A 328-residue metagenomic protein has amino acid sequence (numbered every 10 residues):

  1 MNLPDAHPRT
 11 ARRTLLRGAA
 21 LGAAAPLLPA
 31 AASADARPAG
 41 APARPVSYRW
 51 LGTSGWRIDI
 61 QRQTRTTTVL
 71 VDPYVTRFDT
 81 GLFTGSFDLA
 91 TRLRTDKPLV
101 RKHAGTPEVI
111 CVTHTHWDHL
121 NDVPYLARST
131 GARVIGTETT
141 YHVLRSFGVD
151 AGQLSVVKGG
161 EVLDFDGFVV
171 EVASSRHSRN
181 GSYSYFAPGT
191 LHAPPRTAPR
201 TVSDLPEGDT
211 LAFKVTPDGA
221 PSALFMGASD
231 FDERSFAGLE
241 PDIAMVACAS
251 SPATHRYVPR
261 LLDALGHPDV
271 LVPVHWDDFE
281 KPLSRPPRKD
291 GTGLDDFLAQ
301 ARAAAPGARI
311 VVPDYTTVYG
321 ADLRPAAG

Functional and structural regions predicted by a protein language model:
M1-T10: N-terminal secretory signal peptides
T10-A24: N-terminal export leaders
A30-G55: C-terminal segment of N-terminal export signals and the immediately downstream linker at the start of the mature
S54, F78, T115-L120, Y141-V143 (+6 more regions): Active-site environment of divalent metal-dependent phosphoester hydrolases
Q61-V112, H116, N121-Y125, N180 (+2 more regions): Pre-active-site segment of Zn-dependent metallo-hydrolases
V71-P73, P107-T115, I135-T137, L224-G227 (+3 more regions): Active-site neighborhood of phospho(di)ester-bond hydrolases with catalytic His/Asp-centered motifs
R133, G148-V162, P259-G328: Binuclear metal-ion centers of metallo-dependent hydrolases, dominated by the metallo-beta-lactamase
A198-A264: Active-site-proximal loop/helix segments of hydrolase catalytic cores
